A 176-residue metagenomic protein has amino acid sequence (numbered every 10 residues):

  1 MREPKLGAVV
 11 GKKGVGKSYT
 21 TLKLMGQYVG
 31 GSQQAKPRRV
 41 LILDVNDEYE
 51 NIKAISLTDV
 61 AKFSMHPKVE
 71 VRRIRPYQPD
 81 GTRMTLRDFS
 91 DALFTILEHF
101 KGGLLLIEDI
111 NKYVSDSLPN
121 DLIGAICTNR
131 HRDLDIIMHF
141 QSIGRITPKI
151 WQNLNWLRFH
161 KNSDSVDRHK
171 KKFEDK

Functional and structural regions predicted by a protein language model:
R2-A8, R38: Pre-Walker A (Motif I) flank of P-loop NTPase domains
G7, L41-L43, I55, R72 (+2 more regions): Hydrophobic/aromatic beta-strand patches that form the interior of the parallel beta-sheet core in alpha/beta enzyme
G7-G26, R83-D175: Conserved P-loop NTPase motor cores
V15-A61: Walker A/P-loop NTP-binding active-site region of P-loop NTPases, recognizing the glycine-rich GxxxxGKT/S
V29-K36, Y77-R87: Intrinsically disordered, low-complexity coil segments
S32-K36, A54-K68, T95-K101, R132: Structural alpha-beta junctions
R39, R73-P76, R87-A92: Terminal domain-start segments
K62-M84: Conserved P-loop NTPase mechanochemical-coupling segment
